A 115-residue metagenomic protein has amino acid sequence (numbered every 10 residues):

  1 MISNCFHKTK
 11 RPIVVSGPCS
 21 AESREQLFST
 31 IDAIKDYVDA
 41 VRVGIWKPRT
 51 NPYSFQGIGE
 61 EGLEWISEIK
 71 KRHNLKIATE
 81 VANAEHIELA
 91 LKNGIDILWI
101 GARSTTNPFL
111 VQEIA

Functional and structural regions predicted by a protein language model:
M1-V15: N-terminal amphipathic alpha-helix/helix-capping segment at the start of soluble metabolic enzymes
P12-G17, D39-V43, I77-T79, L98-I100: Hydrophobic faces of well-ordered beta-strands that scaffold small-molecule active sites in alpha/beta enzyme cores
S23-D32, A84-N93: Catalytic cores of alpha/beta
S29-I45: Catalytic domains of carbohydrate-active enzymes, especially glycoside hydrolases
I31, E61, W65-K76: Long, contiguous binding/interaction regions
Y37-V38, L89-W99, A115: Glycine-enriched alpha-helix->loop->beta-strand junction motifs that scaffold or abut catalytic
R42-E61: Glycine-rich, proline-tolerant flexible connector loops at the mouths of alpha/beta enzymes
Q56-I58, L75-I87, D96-L110: Catalytic beta/alpha-barrel core
